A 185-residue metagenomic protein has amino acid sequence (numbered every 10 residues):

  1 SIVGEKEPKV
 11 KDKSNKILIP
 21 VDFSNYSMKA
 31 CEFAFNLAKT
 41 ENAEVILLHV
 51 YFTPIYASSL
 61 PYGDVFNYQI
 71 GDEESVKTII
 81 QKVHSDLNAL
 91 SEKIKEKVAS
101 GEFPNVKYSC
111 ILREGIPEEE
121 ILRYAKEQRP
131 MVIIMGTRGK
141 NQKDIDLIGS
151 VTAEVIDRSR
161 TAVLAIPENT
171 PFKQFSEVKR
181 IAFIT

Functional and structural regions predicted by a protein language model:
S1-K9, E119-Q174: Gly/Ser-rich helix-loop-strand patches that form or flank binding pockets for ribonucleotide-derived cofactors
D12-E73, A99, E177-T185: Small/aliphatic-rich secondary-structure junction motif
A43, V106-Y108, T161: A structural micro-motif
I46-L48, S109-R113, L164: General small-molecule cofactor/ligand-binding pocket signal
Y68-D86: A short acidic, glycine-rich active-site loop that binds or catalyzes chemistry on phosphate/adenosine moieties
Q81, S85, A89-I133: Structural beta-alpha unit
